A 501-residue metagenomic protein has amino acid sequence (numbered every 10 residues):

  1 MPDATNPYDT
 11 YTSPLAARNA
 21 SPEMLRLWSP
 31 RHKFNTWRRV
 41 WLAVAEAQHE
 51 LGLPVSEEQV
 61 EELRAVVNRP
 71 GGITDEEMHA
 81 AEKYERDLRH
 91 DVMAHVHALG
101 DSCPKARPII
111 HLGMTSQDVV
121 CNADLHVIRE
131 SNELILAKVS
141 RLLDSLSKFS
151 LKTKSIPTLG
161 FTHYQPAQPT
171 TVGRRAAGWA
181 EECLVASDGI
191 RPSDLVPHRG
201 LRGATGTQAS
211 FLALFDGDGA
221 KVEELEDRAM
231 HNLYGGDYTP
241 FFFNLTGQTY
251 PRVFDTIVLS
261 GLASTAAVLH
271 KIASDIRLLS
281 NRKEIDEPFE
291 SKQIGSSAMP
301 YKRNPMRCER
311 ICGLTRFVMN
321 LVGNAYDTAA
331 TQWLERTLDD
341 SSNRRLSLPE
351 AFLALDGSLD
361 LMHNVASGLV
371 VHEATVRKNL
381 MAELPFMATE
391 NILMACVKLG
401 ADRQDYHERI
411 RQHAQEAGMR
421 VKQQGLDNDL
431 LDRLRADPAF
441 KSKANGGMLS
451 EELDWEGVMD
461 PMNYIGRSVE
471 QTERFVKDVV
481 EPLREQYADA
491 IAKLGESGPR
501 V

Functional and structural regions predicted by a protein language model:
P2-A209, F215-M230, G295-S296, M306-R310 (+2 more regions): A helix-coil-helix interface module used to build multimeric assemblies and to scaffold catalytic/cofactor sites
L25-S29, A80-A81, Q293-G313, E335-E350 (+5 more regions): Short beta-alpha connecting loops at secondary-structure transitions that line or flank enzyme active sites
V44-A47, I135, V139-L142, L146-F149 (+15 more regions): Amphipathic alpha-helices that form helix-helix packing interfaces
L151-G173, I285-K302, E335-S342, S367-M387: Glycine-rich cofactor-pocket loops
G219-Q248: Active-site-adjacent "gating/activation" loops or surface patches in catalytic cores
N244-E284, P288, Q293-A354: A conserved active-site cap/scaffold subdomain adjacent to cofactor or substrate pockets
F317-R403, R409: Long, amphipathic alpha-helical stalk/connector segments used for oligomerization, subunit docking, or mechanical
G368-G446, V458, M462-I465, E470 (+1 more regions): C-terminal alpha-helical interaction appendages
